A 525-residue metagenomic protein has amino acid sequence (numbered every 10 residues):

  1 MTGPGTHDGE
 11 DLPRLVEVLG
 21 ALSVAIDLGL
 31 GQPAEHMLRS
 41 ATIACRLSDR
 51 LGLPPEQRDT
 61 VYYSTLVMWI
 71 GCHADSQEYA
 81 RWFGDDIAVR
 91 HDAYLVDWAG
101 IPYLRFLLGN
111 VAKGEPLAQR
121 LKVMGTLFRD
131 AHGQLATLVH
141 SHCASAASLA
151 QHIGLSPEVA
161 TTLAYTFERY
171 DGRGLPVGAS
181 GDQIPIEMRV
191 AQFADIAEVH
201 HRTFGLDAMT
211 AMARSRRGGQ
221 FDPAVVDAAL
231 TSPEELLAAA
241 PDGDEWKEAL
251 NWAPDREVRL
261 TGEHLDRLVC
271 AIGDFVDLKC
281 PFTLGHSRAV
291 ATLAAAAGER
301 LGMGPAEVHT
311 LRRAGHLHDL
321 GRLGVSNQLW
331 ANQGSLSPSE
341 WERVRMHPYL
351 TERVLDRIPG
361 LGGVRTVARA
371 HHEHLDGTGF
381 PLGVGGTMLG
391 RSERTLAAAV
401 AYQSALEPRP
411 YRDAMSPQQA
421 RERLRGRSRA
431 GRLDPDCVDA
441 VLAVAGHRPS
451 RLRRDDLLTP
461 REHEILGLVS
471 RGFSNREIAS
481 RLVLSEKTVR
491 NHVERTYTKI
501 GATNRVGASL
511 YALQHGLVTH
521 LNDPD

Functional and structural regions predicted by a protein language model:
T2-L457, H463, T519: Histidine- and acidic-residue-rich, metal-dependent catalytic cores
A191, L396, L466-G467, Y497 (+1 more regions): Hydrophobic residues on short alpha-helical segments
F204, C280, G472-F473, T503: Short helix/strand-capping hinge loops at secondary-structure junctions that flank key functional elements
D277, G467-R471, L513: Short, locally clustered residues in the helix-turn-helix/winged-helix DNA-binding domain
V400, A420, I465, V469 (+2 more regions): Hydrophobic, well-ordered secondary-structure elements that form the walls of internal hydrophobic environments
L458-T459, V469: Conserved acidic segment of CheY-like receiver
F473-G507: Recognition helix of helix-turn-helix DNA-binding domains
T498-D525: Basic, Lys/Arg-enriched C-terminal extension of HTH/homeodomain DNA-binding domains
